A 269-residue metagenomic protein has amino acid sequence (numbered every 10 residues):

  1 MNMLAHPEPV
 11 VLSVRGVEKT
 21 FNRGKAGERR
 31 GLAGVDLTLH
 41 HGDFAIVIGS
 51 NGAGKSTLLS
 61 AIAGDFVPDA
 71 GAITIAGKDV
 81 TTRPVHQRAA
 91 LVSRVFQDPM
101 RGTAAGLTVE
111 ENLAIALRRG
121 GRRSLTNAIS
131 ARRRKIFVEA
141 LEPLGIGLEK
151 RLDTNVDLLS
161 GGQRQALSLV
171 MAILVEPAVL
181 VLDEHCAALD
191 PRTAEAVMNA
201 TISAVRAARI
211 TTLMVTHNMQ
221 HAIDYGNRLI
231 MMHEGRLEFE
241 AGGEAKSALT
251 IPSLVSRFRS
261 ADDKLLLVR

Functional and structural regions predicted by a protein language model:
P7-V11, T20-G34, P84: A short, flexible loop at the N-terminus of ABC-type nucleotide-binding domains that lies
K25-A26, D79-S93, R101, R123-S130 (+1 more regions): ABC ATPase NBD coupling module
I48-S50: The feature captures the beta-strand-to-loop junction immediately N-terminal to the Walker
A63: Helix-to-loop junction immediately C-terminal to a conserved catalytic motif
G71-D79, F239-A241: Conserved ABC transporter NBD signature motif
T216-H217: H-loop/switch region of ABC-family ATPase nucleotide-binding domains
R236-S260: Conserved beta-strand-loop-alpha-helix hinge in the C-terminal portion of ABC ATPase nucleotide-binding domains
